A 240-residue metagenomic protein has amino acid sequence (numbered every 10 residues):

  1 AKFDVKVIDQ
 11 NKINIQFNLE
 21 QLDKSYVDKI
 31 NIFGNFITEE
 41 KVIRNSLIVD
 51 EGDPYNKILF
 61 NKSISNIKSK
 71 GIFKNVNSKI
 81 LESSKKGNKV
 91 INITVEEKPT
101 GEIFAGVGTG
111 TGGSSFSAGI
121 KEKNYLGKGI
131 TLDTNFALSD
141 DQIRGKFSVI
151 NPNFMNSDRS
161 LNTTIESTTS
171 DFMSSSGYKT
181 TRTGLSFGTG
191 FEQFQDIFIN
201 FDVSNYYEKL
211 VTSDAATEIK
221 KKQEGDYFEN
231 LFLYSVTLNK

Functional and structural regions predicted by a protein language model:
K2-K57, S83-S117, S157-R159: Periplasmic POTRA and POTRA-like interaction domains that precede and scaffold membrane channels/assemblies
N56-K240: Gram-negative/organellar outer-membrane beta-barrel architecture
